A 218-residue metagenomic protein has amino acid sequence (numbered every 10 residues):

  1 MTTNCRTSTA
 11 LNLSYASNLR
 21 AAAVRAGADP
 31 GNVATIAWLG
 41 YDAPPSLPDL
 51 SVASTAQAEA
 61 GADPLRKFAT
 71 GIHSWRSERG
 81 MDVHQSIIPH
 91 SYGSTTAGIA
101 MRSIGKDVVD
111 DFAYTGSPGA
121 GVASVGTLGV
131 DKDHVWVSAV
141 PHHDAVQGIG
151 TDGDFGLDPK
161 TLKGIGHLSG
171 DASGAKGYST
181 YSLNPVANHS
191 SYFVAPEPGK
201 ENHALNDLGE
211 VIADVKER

Functional and structural regions predicted by a protein language model:
T2-V83, S103-R218: Lipolytic serine-hydrolase domain surface
I88-A97: Gly/Ala-rich beta-loop-alpha elbow adjacent to hydrolase catalytic centers
G98-R102: Short, hydrophobic alpha-helix immediately C-terminal to the catalytic nucleophile
